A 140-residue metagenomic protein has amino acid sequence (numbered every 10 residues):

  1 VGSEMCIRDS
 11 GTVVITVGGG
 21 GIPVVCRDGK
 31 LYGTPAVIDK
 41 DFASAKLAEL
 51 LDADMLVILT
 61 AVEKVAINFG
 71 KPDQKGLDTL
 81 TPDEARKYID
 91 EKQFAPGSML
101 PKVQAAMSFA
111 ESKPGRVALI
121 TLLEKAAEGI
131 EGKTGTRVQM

Functional and structural regions predicted by a protein language model:
V1-I7: Short, small-residue-biased leader/transition segments that mark boundaries at the very start of proteins
S3, L31-V37, D90-P96: Flexible, glycine/proline-enriched loop segments at strand-loop-helix junctions that form or flank small-ligand binding
R8-D28, V62-T79: Active-site rim beta-loop-alpha module in soluble metabolic enzymes
D9-T12, L51-M55, T60, K113-R116 (+1 more regions): Short coil/turn connectors at secondary-structure junctions
S10, K46-L50, K64, Q104-S112: Alpha-helical scaffold segments in soluble metabolic enzymes
V13-M55, L59: Conserved mixed alpha/beta catalytic, RNA-binding, or beta-rich assembly cores of soluble enzyme, regulatory
L59-V62, L123: Active-site loop/turn elements of alpha/beta-hydrolase fold enzymes, especially the short glycine-/histidine-rich
I67-M140: ATP/nucleoside-binding phosphotransfer catalytic cores, i.e., glycine-rich phosphate-binding loops
